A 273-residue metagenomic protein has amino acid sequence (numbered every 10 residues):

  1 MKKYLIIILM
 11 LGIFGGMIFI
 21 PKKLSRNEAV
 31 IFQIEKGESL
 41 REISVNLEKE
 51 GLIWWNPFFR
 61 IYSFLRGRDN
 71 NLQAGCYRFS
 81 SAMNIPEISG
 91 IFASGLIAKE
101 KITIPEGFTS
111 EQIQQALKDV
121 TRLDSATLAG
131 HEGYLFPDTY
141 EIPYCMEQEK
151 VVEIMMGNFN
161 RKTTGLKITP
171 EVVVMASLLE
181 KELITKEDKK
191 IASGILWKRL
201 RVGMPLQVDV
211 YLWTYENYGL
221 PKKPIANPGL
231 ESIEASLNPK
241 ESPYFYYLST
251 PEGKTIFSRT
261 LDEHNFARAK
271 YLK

Functional and structural regions predicted by a protein language model:
M1-E28: N-terminal type II signal-anchor transmembrane helix that functions as the membrane-insertion/stop-transfer segment
K2-Y4, V45-E48, N70-Q73, S110 (+2 more regions): A generic short-segment signal for beta-strand/edge and adjacent turn/coil regions
I6, M10-G12, E42, D262 (+1 more regions): Compositionally biased amphipathic helical and low-complexity segments enriched in hydrophobic
G16, K23-T164: Signal peptide-directed extracytoplasmic domains
L52, A98, Q114-K273: Bacterial extracytoplasmic/cell-wall-associated proteins, especially those involved in peptidoglycan
